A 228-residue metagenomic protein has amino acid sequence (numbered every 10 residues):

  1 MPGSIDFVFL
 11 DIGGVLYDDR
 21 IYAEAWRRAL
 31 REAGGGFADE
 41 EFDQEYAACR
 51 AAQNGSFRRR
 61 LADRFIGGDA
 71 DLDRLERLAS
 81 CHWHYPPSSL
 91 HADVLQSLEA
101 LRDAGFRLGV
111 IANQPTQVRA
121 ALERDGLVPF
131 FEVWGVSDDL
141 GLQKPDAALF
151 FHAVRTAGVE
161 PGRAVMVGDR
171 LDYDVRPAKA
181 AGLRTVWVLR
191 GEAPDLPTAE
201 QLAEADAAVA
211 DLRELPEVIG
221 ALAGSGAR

Functional and structural regions predicted by a protein language model:
M1-V8, A70-R74, L95, E99-R102 (+1 more regions): Asp-based, Mg2+/Mn2+-dependent phosphohydrolase catalytic module
P2-A104, R119-A120: N-terminal helical cap/lid subdomain that shapes the substrate entry/recognition surface in HAD-like hydrolases
